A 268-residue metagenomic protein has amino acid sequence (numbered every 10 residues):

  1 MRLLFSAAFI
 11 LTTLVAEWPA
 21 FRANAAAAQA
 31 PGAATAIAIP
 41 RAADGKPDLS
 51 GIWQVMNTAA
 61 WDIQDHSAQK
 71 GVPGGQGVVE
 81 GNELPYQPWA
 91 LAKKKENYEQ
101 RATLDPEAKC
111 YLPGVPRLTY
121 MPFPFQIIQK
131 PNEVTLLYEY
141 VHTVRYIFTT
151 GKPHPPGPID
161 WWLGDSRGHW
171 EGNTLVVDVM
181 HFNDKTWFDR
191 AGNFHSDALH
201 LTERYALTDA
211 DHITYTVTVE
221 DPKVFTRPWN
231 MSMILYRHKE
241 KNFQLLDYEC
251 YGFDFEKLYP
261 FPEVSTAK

Functional and structural regions predicted by a protein language model:
R2-K268: PEST-like low-complexity, intrinsically disordered acidic/proline/serine-rich tracts that flank trafficking/processing
